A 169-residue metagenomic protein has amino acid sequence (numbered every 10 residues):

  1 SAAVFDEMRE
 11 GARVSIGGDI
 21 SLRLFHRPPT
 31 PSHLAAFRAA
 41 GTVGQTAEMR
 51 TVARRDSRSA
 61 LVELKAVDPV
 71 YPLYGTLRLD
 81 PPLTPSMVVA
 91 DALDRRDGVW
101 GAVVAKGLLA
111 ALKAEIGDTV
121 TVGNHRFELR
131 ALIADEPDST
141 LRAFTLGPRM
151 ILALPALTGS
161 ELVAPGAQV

Functional and structural regions predicted by a protein language model:
S1-V169: Membrane transport/envelope proteins' first extracytoplasmic loop
